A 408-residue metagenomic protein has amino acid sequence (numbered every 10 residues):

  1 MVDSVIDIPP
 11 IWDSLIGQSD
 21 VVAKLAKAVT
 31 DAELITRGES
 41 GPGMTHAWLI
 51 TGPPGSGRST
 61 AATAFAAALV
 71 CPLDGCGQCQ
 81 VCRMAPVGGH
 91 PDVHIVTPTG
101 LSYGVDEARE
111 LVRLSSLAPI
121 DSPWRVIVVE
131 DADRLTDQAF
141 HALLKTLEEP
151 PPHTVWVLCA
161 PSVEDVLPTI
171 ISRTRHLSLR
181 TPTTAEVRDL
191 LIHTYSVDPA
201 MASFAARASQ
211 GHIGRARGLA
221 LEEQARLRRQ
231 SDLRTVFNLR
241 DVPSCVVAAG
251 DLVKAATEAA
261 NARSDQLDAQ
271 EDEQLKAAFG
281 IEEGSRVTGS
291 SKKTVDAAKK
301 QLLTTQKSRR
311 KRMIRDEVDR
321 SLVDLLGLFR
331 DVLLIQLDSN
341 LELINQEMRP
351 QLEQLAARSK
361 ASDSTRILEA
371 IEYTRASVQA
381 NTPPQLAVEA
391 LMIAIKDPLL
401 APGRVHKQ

Functional and structural regions predicted by a protein language model:
M1-A67, M84, P152-H153, P161-S321 (+2 more regions): Charged, glycine-rich active-site and insertion segments that engage polyanionic ligands
A26-A28, E33, R37-E39, V105-V126 (+3 more regions): Conserved alpha-helical scaffold flanking the Walker A/P-loop in AAA+ ATPase domains
G43-M44, P86-H90, I120-P123, P150-H153: Short loop/turn elements that form and flank the Walker-type P-loop nucleotide-binding site in RecA-like NTPase cores
A66-G77, P151: Post-Walker A helix-loop "phosphate-sensing" segment adjacent to the P-loop in P-loop NTPases
G75-G104, E164-V166: AAA+/P-loop NTPase substrate/partner-engagement loops
T99-D106, A132, H176-L177: Flexible beta-alpha connector loops of hexameric P-loop NTPases
S116, H141-L158, P168: Conserved catalytic/switch belt of AAA+ P-loop NTPases
D131-L135, V163: Conserved Walker B
